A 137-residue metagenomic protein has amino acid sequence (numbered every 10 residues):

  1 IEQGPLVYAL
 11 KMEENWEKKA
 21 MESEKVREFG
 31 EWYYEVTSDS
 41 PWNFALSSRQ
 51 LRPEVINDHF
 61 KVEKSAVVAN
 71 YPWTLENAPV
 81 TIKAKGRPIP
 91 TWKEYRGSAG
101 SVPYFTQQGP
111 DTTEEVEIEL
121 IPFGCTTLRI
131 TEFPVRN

Functional and structural regions predicted by a protein language model:
I1-N137: C-terminal beta-rich recognition modules with glycine/proline-rich loops and embedded aromatic residues
